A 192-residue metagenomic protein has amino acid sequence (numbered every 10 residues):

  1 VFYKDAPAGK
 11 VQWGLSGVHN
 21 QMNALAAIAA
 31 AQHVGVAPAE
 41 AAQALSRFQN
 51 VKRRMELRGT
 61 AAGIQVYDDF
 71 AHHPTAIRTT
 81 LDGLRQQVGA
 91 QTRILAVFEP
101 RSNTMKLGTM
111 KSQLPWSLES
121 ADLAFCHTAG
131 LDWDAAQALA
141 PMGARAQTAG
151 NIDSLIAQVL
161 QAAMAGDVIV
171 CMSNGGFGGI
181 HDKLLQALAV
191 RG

Functional and structural regions predicted by a protein language model:
V1-K10: Acidic-glycine-rich active-site phosphate/pyrophosphate-binding loop
A6, S16-H19, L25-G192: ATP-dependent carboxylate-amine ligase
W13: Histidine-centered acyl-transfer/condensation active-site motif and its immediate structural neighborhood
